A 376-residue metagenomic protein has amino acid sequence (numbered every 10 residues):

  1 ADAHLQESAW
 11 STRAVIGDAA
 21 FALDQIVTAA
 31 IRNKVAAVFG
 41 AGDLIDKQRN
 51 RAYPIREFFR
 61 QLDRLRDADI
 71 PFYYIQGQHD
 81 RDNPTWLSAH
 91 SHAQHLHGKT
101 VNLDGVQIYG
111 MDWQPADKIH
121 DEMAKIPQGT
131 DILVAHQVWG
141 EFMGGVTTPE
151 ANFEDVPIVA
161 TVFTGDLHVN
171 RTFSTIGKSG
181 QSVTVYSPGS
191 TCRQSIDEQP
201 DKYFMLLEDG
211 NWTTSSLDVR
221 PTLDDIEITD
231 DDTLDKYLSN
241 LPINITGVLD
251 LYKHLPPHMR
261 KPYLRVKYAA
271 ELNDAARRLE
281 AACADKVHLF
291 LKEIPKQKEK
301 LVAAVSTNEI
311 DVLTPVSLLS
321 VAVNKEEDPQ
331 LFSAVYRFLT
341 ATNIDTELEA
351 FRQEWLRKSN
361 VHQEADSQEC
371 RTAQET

Functional and structural regions predicted by a protein language model:
A1-Q61, E122-K125, A341-D345, A350-Q353 (+3 more regions): N-terminal active-site segment of His-dependent metallophosphoesterases
S11, I16, A37, D46-Y186 (+2 more regions): His/Asp/Glu-rich metal-coordinating catalytic cores of metallo-dependent phosphodiesterases/hydrolases acting on
A20-Q25, A160-T161, P257: Cap/insert and terminal regions of metallo-dependent hydrolase folds
I31-R32, D63-D67, P256-P257: Residue-level signal for alpha-helix termini/capping positions
K34-V35, G129, I158, R260-P262 (+1 more regions): Short loop/turn motifs at secondary-structure junctions
A41, G165, K267-A269: Conserved residues at the C-terminal ends of beta-strands
D201-F204, P221-L223: Short hydrophobic/aromatic beta-strand or adjacent loop that forms the aromatic wall/cage of a ligand/substrate-binding
G210-T376: Accessory, non-catalytic peripheral segments of nucleic-acid enzymes
